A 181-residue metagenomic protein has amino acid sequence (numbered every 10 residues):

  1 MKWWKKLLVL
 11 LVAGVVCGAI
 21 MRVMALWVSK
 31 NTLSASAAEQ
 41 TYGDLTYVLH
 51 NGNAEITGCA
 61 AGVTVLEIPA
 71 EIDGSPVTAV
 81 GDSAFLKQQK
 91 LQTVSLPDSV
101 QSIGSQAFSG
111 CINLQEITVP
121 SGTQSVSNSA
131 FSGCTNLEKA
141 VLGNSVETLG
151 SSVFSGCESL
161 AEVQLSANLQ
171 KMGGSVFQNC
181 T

Functional and structural regions predicted by a protein language model:
M1, Q178-T181: Short intrinsically disordered, low-complexity coil segments enriched in acidic
M1-A13: N-terminal Sec-pathway targeting helices
K2, V16-C17, V119: Compositionally biased, low-complexity segments enriched in small residues
L11-M21: Hydrophobic membrane-insertion alpha-helices, especially the h-region of bacterial N-terminal signal peptides
I20-T41: Sec-dependent signal peptide cleavage junction
D44-G52, A61-T78, Q89-S102, I112-S125 (+3 more regions): Structural signature of tandem-repeat unit edges
G81-A84, G104-A107, S127-S132, G150-S155 (+1 more regions): Consensus positions within tandem repeat domains that build extended binding/scaffold surfaces
